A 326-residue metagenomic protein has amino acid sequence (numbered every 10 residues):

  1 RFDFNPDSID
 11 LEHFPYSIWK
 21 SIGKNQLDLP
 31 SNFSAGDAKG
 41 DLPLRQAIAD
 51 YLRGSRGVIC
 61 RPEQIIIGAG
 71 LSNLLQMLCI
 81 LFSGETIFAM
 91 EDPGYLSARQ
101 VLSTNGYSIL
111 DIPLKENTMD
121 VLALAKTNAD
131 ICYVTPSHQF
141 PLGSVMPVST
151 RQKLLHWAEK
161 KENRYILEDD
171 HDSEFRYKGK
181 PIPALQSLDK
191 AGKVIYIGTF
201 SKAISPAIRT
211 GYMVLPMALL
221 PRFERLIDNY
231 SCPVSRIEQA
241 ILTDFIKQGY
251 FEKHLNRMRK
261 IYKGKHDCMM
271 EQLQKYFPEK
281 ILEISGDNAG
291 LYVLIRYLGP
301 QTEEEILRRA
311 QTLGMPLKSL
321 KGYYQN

Functional and structural regions predicted by a protein language model:
R1-A38, M315: N-terminal "arm"/small-domain region of PLP-dependent enzymes with the aminotransferase-like
N5-P6, P113, Y133-T135, L167-D170 (+4 more regions): Short beta-strand segments
N25-E162, S173-E174, K180-A191, I195 (+1 more regions): Conserved core of the PLP fold type I
P93-V101, A129, L154, Y165-I166 (+7 more regions): A generic "structured core" feature
K190-K260: Conserved core segment of the aminotransferase class I/II
K260-M270, L282-R296, E303-I306: Conserved glycine-rich beta-strand-loop-beta hairpin in the small C-terminal domain of fold type I
I295-N326: Conserved C-terminal alpha-helix-loop-beta "cap" of PLP-dependent enzymes that closes/shapes the active-site mouth
